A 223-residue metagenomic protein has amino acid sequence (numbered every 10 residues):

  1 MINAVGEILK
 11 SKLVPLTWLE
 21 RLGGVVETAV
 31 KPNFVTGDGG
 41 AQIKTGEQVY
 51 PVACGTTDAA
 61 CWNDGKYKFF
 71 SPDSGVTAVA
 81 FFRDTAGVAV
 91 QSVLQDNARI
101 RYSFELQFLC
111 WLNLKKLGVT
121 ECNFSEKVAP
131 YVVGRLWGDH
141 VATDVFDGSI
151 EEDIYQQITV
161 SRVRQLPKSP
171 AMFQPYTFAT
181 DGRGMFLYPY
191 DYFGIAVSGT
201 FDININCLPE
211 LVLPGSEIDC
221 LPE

Functional and structural regions predicted by a protein language model:
M1-E27, V35, D96-R101, I150-E223: Short, charged interaction patches at domain edges and termini
M1-L94, E151, Y155-T159, P222: Small/polar-rich, solvent-exposed N-terminal microdomains that initiate assembly or binding
L22, V90-Q91, N113-T120, V145 (+1 more regions): An almost-null, non-specific background feature that weakly reflects generic protein context rather than any particular
T36-G39, T45, C54, D64 (+7 more regions): Feature targets compositionally biased, intrinsically disordered low-complexity regions with long contiguous runs
V79-A80, L106, I195-V197: A broad, low-specificity signal marking well-ordered, structured residues that form hydrophobic/aromatic
A86, C110-L112, F201-I203: Short, flexible loop/turn elements at secondary-structure junctions
Q95-I150: Extracellular/virion structural assembly segments
